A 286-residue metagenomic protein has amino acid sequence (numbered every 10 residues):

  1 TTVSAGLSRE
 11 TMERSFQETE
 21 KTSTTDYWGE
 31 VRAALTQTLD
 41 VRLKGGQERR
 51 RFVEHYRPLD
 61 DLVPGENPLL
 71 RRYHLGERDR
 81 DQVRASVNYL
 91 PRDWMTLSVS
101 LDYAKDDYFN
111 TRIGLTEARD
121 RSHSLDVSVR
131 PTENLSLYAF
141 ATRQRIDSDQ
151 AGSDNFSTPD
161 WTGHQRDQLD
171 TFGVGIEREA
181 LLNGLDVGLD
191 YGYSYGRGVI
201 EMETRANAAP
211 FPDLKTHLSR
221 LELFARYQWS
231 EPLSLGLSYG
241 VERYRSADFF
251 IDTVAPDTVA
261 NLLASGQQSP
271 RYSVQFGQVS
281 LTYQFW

Functional and structural regions predicted by a protein language model:
T1-W286: Gram-negative and organellar
